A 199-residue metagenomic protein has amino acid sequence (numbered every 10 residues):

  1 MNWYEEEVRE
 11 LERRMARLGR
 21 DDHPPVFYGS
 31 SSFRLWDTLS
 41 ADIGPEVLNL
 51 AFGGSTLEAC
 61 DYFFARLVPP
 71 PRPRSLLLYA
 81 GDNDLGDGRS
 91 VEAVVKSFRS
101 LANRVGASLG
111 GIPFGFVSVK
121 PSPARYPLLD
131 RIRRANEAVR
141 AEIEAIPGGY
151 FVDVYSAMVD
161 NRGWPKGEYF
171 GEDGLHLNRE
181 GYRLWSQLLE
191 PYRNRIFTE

Functional and structural regions predicted by a protein language model:
N2-S100, P123-R133: Conserved SGNH/GDSL esterase-like catalytic core that processes O-acyl groups on lipids and polysaccharides
R17-L18, D37-S40, G106, A141-I143 (+2 more regions): Short secondary-structure boundary/capping segments
D22, G44-E46, G111, G148-F151: A generic structural signal for alpha->beta connector loops
P70-P71, L109, I196-F197: Glycine-rich phosphate-binding loop signature in dinucleotide/nucleotide-binding domains
Y79, V117-S118: Alpha/beta-hydrolase-fold catalytic nucleophile elbow
V95-V117, A138-G149: Charged, glycine-enriched surface loops/patches that mediate electrostatic binding to polyanionic ligands
P123-E199: Catalytic His-Asp segment of secreted/periplasmic serine-dependent ester chemistry enzymes
